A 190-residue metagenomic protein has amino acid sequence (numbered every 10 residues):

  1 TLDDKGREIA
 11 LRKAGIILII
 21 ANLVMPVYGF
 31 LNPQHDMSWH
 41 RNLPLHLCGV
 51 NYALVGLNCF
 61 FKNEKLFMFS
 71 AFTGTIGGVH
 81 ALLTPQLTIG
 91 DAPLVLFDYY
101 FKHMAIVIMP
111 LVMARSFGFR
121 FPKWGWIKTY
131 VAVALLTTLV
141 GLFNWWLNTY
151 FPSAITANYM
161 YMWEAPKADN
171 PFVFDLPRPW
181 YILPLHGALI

Functional and structural regions predicted by a protein language model:
K5-I17, K65-A71: Membrane-interfacial loop-to-transmembrane alpha-helix junctions, especially the N-terminal start
G6-I9, R120-V131: Membrane-interfacial entry segments at the cytosolic side of transmembrane helices
L18-V27, G74-Q86, V133-L142: Aromatic-anchored segments of alpha-helical transmembrane domains
F30-W39, F60-K65, P85-D98: Membrane-interface helix caps and helix-loop-helix hairpins in membrane proteins
D36-C48, M68-A71: Structural signature of hydrophobic alpha-helical transmembrane segments
L43-L47, L94-I108: Membrane-interface loop-to-helix entry segments
V55, I106-W126: Alpha-helical transmembrane segments in multipass membrane proteins, preferentially the mid-helix core
W126-V131, F151-I190: Membrane-interface transmembrane-helix boundary segments in multi-pass integral membrane proteins
